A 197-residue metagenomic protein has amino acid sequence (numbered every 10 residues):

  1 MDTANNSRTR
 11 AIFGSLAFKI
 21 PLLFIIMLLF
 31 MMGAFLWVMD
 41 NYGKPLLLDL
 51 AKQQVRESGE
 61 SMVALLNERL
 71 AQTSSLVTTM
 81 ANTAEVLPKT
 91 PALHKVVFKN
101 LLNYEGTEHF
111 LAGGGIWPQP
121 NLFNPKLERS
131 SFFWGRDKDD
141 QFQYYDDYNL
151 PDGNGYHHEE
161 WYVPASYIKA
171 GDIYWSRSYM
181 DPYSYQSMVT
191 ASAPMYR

Functional and structural regions predicted by a protein language model:
D2-P45, D49: Extreme N-terminal signal-anchor transmembrane helix of membrane signaling/transducer proteins, especially in bacteria
L28, M32, M62-L65, R69: Histidine kinase transmitter module recognition
R56, E60, N67-N103, T107-E108 (+2 more regions): Extracellular/periplasmic ligand-binding regions of membrane signal-transduction receptors
V63, N67, N154-Y162, S192: Amphipathic alpha-helical bundle/coiled-coil segments
E105-Q186: Extracellular/periplasmic ligand-sensing ectodomains of membrane signal-transduction proteins
R177, T190-R197: A short, hydrophobic, proline-anchored segment that marks a local hinge/packing element in signaling and regulatory
